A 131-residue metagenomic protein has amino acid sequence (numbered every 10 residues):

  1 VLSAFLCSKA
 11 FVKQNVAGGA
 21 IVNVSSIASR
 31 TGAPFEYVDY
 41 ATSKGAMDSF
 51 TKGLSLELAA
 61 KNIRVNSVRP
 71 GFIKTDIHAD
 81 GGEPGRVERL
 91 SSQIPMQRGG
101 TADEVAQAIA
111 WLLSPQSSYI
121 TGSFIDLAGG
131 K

Functional and structural regions predicted by a protein language model:
L2, S67, R89-Q116, I120 (+1 more regions): C-terminal helical subdomain
S3, Y37-A46, L113: The catalytic Tyr-X3-Lys active-site helix of short-chain dehydrogenase/reductase
S8, S43, T51: Active-site helix of classical SDR
K9-A20, T31, W111: A short helix-coil junction within the Rossmann-fold of NAD(P)-dependent oxidoreductases
K13, L56-A60, S118: Alpha-helical segment proximal to the catalytic Tyr-Lys
S26: Residue(s) in the substrate-gating loop at a strand-loop-helix junction that position the organic substrate next
G32-A41, G53: Active-site loop-to-helix junction immediately N-terminal to the catalytic Tyr of the SDR YXXXK motif in Rossmann-fold
R69-D80: Short, flexible catalytic-loop segment of classical short-chain dehydrogenase/reductase
